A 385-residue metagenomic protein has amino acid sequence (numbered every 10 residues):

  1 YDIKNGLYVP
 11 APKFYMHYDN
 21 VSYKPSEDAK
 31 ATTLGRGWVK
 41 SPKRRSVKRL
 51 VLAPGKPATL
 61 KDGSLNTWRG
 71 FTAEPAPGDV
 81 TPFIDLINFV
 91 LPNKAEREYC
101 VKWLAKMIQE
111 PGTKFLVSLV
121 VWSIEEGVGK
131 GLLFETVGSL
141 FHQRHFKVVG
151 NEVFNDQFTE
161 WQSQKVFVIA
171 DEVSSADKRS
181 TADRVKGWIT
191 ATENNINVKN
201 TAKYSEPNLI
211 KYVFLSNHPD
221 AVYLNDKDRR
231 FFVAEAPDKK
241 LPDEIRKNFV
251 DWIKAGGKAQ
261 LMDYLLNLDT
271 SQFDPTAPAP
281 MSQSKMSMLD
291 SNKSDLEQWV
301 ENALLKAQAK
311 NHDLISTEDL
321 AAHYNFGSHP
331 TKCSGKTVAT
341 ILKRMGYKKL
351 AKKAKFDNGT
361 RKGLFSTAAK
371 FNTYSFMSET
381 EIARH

Functional and structural regions predicted by a protein language model:
Y1-P77, T81, Q109: Intein modules and their embedded homing endonuclease domains
G55-A176, T181-A182, F232-E235, M262-L266 (+1 more regions): P-loop NTPase catalytic core of nucleic-acid-dependent motor ATPases
L119-E126, Q272-H385: DNA transaction DNA-binding modules
Q157-S163, N197-L215: AAA+/SF3 P-loop NTPase mechanochemical coupling elements
Q164-V166, A191, N208-K211, D226-F231: Short glycine-/polar-rich loops that comprise or flank the Walker A/P-loop and associated switch/sensor motifs
E172-S174, T192, H218-P219: Conserved Walker B
A182-K203: Conserved catalytic/switch belt of AAA+ P-loop NTPases
Y223-K240: A short helix-turn-beta junction within AAA+ P-loop NTPase domains corresponding to the substrate/partner-engaging
